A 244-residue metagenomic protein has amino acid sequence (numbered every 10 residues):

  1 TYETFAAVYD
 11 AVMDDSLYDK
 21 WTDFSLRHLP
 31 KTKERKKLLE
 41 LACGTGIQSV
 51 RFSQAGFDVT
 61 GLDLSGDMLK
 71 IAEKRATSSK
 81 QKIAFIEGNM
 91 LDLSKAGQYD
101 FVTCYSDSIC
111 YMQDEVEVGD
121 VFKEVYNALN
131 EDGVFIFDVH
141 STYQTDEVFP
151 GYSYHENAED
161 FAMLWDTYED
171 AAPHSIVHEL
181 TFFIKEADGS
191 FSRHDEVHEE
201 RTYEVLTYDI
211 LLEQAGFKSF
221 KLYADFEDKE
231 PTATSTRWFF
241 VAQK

Functional and structural regions predicted by a protein language model:
T1-K33: Conserved class I S-adenosyl-L-methionine
R35-G44: Conserved class I S-adenosyl-L-methionine
I47-D92: Class I SAM-dependent methyltransferase SAM/SAH-binding core
L91-F101: A short acidic, Gly/Pro-enriched loop at the edge of an enzyme's catalytic core that lines a small-molecule cofactor
D100-V116: A short SAM/SAH-binding and catalytic strip from SAM-dependent methyltransferases
G119-E131: A short glycine-rich, Lys/Arg-flanked "PGG" loop and its adjoining helix->strand segment in the class I
I136-T207: SAM-dependent methyltransferase
E199-K244: C-terminal lobe and adjacent flexible extensions of AdoMet/dcAdoMet transferase-like proteins
